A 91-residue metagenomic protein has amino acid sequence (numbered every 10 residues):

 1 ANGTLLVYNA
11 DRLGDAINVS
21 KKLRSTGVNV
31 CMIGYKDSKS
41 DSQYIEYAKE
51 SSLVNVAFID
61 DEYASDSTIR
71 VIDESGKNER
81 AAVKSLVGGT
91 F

Functional and structural regions predicted by a protein language model:
A1-F91: TRNA-recognition modules of translation machinery and tRNA-sensing kinases, especially anticodon-binding
